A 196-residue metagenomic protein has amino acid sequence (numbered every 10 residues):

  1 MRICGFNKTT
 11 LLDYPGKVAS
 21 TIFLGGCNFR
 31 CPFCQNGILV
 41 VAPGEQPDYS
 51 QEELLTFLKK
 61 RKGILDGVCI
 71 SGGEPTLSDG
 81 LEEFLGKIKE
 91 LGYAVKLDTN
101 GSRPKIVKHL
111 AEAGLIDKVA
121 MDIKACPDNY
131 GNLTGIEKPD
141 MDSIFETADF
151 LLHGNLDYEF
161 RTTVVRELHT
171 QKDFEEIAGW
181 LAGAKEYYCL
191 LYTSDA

Functional and structural regions predicted by a protein language model:
M1-V18: Short, charged low-complexity linear segments at domain edges
R2-N7, G26, L39-V40, E53: SEC14/CRAL-TRIO lipid-binding/transfer domains and related phosphoinositide-recognition modules that form deep
Y14-Y49: Canonical Radical SAM [4Fe-4S] cluster-binding loop centered on the CxxxCxxC motif and its immediate flanking residues
F23, S71-G72: A secondary-structure boundary/capping signal
G37-V68: Conserved alpha-helical substructure of the radical SAM core
G44-P47, G73-E74, K96-L97: Short, flexible loop segments at the rims of nucleotide/cofactor-binding pockets, characterized by
L55-G67, T76-L190: Conserved AdoMet/S-adenosylmethionine-binding subsite of the radical SAM
Y192-A196: Conserved small/polar residues in nucleotide/adenosyl-binding loops
